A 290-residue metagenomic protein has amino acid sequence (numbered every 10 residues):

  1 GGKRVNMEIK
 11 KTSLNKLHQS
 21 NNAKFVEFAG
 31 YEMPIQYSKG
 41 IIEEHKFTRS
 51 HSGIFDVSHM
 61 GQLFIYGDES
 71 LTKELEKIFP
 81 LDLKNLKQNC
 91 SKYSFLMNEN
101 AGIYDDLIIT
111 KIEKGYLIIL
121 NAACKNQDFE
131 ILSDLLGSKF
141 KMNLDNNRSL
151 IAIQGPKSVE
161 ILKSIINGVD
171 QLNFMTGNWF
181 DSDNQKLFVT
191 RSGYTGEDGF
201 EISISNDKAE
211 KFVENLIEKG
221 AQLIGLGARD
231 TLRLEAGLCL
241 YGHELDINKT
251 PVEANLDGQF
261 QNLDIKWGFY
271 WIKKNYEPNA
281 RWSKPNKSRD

Functional and structural regions predicted by a protein language model:
G1-G2: Residue-identity detector for glycine
V5-A29, M33-Y37, I109-D290: Conserved, structured C-terminal
V5-L96, G102, L226-G227: Acidic, proline/glycine-enriched N-terminal capping motif
I41-S50, M97-D106, L135-S138, D181-V189: Short amphipathic beta-strand starts and helix->beta connectors
H59, L71-L75, K92, I103-D105 (+3 more regions): Generic hydrophobic, aliphatic-rich segments that mediate packing or membrane embedding
H59-Y66, F95-M97, K114-Y116, N147-I153: Conserved short loop/turn motifs at secondary-structure junctions
K87-I103, D170-D183: Conserved alpha/beta core surface patches that mediate binding of polyanionic ligands
